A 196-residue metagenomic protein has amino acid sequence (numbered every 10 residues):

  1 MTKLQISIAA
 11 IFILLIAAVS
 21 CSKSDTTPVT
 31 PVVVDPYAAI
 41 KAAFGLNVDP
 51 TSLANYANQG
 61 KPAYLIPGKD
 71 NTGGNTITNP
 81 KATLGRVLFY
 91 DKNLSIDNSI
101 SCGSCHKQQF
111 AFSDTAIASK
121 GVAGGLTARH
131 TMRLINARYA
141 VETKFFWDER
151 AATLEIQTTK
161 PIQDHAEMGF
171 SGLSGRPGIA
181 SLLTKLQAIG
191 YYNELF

Functional and structural regions predicted by a protein language model:
M1-I8: Bacterial N-terminal signal peptides that target proteins for export
I11-I13: Short, linear, compositionally biased motifs with a strong N-terminal bias
A17-S20: C-terminal motif of bacterial Sec signal peptides marking the signal peptidase cleavage site
S22-F196: Periplasmic c-type cytochrome electron-transfer domains
